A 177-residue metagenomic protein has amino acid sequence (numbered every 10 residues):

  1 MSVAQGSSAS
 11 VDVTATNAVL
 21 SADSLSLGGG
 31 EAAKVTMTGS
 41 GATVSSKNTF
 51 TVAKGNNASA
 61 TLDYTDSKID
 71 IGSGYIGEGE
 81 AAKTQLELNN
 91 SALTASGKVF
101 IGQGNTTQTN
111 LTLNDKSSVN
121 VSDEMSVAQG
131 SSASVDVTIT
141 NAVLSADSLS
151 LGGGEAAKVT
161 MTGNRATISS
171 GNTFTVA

Functional and structural regions predicted by a protein language model:
M1-A177: Sequence/structural signature of small/polar-enriched beta-strand/turn repeats that build beta-strand-rich repeat
